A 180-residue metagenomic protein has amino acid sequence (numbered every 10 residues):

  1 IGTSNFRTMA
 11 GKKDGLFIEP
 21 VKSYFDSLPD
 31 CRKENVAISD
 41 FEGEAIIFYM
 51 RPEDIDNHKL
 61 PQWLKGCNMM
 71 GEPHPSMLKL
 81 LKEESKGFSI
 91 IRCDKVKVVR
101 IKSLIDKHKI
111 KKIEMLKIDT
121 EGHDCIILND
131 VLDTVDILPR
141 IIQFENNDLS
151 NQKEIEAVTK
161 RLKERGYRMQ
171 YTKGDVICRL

Functional and structural regions predicted by a protein language model:
I1-L180: Phosphate/nucleotide-binding beta-alpha loop and adjacent structural elements of enzyme active sites
